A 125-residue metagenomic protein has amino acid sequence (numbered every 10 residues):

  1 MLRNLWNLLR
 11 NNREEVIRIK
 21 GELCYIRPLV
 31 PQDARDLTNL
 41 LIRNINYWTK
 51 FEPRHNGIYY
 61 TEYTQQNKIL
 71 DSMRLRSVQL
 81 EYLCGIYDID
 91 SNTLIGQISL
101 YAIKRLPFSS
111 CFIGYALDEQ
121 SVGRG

Functional and structural regions predicted by a protein language model:
M1-Q120: GNAT-family acyltransferases
